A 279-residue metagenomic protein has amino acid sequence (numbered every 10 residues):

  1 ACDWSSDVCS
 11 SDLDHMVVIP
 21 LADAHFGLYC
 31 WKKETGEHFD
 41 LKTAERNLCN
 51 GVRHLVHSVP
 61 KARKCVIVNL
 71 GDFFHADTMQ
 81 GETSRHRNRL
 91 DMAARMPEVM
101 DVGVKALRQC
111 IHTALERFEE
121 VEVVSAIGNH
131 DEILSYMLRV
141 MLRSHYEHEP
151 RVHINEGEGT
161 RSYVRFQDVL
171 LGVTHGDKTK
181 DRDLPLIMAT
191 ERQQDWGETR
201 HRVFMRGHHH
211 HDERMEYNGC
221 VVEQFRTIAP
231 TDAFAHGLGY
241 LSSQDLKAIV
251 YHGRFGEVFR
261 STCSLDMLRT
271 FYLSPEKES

Functional and structural regions predicted by a protein language model:
A1, V59, D195-W196: Structural motif
A1-W4, V8: Single conserved hydrophobic/aromatic residue that forms the stacking wall/gate of nucleotide- or nucleobase-binding
W4, H15, K64, E120 (+2 more regions): Alpha-helical hydrophobic/aromatic positions enriched in membrane-embedded helices and signal peptides
D12-A24, K32, E37-I154: Core catalytic region of metal-dependent phosphoesterases/phosphodiesterases, especially metallo-beta-lactamase-like
C30-K33, A235: Short, glycine/acidic-enriched capping/hinge loops at junctions between secondary-structure elements
L115, M141-T160, R165-P275: Conserved beta-sheet core of the metallophosphoesterase superfamily
E278-S279: C-terminal regulatory/interaction regions
